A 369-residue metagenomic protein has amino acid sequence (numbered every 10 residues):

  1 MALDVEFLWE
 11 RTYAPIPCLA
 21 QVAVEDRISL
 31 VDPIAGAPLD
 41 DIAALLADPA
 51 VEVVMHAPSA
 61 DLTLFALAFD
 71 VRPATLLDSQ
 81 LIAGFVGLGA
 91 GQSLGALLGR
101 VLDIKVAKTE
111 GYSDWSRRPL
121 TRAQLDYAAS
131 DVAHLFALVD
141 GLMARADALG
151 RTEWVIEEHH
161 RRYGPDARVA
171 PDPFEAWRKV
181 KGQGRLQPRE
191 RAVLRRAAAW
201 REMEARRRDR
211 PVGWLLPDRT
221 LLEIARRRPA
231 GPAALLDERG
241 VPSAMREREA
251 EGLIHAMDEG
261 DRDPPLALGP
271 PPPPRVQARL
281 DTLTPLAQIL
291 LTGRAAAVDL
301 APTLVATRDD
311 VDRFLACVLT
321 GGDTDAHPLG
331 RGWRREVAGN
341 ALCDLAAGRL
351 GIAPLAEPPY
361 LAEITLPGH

Functional and structural regions predicted by a protein language model:
M1-A96, R100: Conserved RNase H-like, two-metal-ion catalytic cores of nucleic-acid enzymes
L77-Q80, T109-R117, A148-H159: Short, surface-exposed recognition loops or helix-turn segments adjacent to catalytic cores
A96-A123: A short, charged helix-loop
R122, L142-H369: Accessory DNA-binding and partner-docking regions appended to nucleic-acid-acting proteins, especially the terminal
